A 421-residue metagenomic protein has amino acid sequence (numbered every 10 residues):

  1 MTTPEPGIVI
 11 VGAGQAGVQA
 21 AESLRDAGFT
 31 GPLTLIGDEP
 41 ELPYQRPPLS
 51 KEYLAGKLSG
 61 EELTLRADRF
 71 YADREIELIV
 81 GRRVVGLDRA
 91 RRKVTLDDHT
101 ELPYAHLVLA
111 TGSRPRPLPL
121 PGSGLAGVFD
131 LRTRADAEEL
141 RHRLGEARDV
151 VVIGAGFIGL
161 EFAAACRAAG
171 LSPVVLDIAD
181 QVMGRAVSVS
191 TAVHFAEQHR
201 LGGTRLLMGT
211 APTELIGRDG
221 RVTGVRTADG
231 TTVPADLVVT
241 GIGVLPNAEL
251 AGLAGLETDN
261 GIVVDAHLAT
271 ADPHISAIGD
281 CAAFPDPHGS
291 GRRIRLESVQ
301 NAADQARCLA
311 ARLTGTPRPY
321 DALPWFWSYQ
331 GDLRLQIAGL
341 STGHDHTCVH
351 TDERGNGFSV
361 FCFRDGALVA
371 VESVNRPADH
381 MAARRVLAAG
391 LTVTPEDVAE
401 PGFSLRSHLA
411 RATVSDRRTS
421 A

Functional and structural regions predicted by a protein language model:
M1-V9, T64-V151, A228, V239-G241 (+2 more regions): FAD-binding core/adjacent interface of flavoenzyme oxidoreductases
T2-E77, A165-A186, A382: Beta1-alpha1 glycine-rich phosphate/pyrophosphate-binding loop at the start of Rossmann-like nucleotide-binding domains
T2-G7, A13, D26, C281-M381: Mid-to-C-terminal Rossmann-like scaffold of FAD/NAD(P)H-dependent oxidoreductases
G7, V225, D229-E257, D332-R417: C-terminal catalytic lobe of FAD-dependent flavoproteins
G12-Q15, D38, R132-T133, I153-I158: Glycine-rich Rossmann-fold phosphate-binding loop(s) that bind the pyrophosphate of adenine dinucleotide cofactors
T30, L78-T95, L102, A169-A266: A Rossmann-like FAD-binding core segment of flavoenzymes
P32, G60-L63, D259-N260, T316-W325: A short alpha-helix-loop-beta-strand transition element characteristic of N-terminal alpha/beta dinucleotide-binding
G124-G145, R218-R226, T231-D304, C308: FAD-site-proximal beta/loop scaffold in flavoenzymes
